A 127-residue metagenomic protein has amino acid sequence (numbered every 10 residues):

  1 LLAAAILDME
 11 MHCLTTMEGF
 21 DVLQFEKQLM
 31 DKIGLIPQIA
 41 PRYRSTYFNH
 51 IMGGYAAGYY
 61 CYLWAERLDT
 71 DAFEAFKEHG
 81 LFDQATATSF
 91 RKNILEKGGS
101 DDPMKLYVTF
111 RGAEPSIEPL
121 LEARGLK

Functional and structural regions predicted by a protein language model:
L1-K127: C-terminal, non-catalytic "cap/extension" segments appended to globular domains
